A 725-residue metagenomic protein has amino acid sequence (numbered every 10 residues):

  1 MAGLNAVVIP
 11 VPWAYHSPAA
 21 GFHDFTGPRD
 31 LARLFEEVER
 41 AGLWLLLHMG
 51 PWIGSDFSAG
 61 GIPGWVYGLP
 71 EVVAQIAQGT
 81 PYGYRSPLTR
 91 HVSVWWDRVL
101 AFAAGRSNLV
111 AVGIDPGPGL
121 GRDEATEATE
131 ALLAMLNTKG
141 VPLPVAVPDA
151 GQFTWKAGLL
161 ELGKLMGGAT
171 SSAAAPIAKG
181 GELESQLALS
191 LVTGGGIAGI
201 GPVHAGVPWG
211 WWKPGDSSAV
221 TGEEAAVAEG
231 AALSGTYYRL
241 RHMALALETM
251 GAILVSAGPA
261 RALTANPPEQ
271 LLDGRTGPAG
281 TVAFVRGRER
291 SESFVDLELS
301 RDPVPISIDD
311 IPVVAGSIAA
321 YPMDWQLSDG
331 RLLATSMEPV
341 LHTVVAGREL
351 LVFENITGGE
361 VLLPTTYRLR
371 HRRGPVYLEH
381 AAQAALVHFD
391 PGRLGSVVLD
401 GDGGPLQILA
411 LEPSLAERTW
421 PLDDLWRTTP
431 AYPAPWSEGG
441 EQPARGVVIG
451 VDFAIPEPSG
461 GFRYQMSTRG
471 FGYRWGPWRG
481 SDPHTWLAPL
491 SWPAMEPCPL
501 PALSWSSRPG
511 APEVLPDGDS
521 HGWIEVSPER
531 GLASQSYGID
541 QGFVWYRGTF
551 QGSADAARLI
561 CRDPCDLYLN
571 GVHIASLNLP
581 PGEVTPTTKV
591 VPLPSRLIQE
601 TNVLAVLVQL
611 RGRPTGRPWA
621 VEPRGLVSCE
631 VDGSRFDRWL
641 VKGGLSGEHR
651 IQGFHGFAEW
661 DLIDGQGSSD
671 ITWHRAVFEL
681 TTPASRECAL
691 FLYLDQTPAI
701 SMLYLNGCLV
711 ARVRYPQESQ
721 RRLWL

Functional and structural regions predicted by a protein language model:
M1, A20-R40, E127-A128, E182 (+6 more regions): Aromatic- and glycine-enriched glycan-recognition loops and surfaces that form the carbohydrate-binding subsites
M1-G60, G64, L133-N137: Aromatic-lined substrate-binding rim segments of carbohydrate-active enzymes
P12-L31, V73-V94, I114-T126, G163-E182 (+3 more regions): The substrate-binding groove and active-site-proximal loops of carbohydrate-active enzymes, especially glycoside
G21-R29, R40, P51-G79, D123-T129 (+1 more regions): Aromatic- and acidic-residue-enriched segments that line the glycan-binding/catalytic groove of carbohydrate-active
T89-A103, S107-N108, G113, A125-P142 (+5 more regions): Carbohydrate-binding surfaces of carbohydrate-active enzymes
T126-L187: Noncatalytic carbohydrate-binding groove/subsite architecture in carbohydrate-active enzymes
W523, D555-G571, L604-V608, F678-N706 (+2 more regions): Aromatic-lined ligand-binding clefts that engage carbohydrates, nucleic acids, or primary amines
G538-Q551, K589, S668-T682, R721-L723: Short beta-strands within extracellular/lumenal beta-sheet-rich domains
